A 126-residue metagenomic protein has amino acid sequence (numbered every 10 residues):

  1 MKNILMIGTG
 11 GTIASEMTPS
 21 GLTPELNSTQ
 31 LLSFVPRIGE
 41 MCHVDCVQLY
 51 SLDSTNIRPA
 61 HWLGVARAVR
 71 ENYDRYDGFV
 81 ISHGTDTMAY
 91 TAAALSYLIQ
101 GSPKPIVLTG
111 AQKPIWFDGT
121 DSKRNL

Functional and structural regions predicted by a protein language model:
M1-L126: Active-site histidine-anchored catalytic micro-motif
